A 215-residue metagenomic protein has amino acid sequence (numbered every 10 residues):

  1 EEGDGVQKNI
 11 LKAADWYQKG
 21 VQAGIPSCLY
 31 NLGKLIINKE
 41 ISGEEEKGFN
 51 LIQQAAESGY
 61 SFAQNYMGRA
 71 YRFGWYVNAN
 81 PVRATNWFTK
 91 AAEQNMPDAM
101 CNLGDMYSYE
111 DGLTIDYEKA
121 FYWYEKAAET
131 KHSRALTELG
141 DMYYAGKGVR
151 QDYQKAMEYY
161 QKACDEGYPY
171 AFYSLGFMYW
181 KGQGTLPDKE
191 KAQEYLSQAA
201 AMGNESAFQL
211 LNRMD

Functional and structural regions predicted by a protein language model:
E1-E2, L29-N38, Y66-F73, C101-Y109 (+3 more regions): Hydrophobic face of amphipathic alpha-helices that form TPR/SEL1-like repeat modules and related alpha-solenoid
E2-D4, A23-I25, N38-E40, E57-S61 (+10 more regions): Short helix-capping/linker turns of helical repeat alpha-solenoids
V21-G24, C28, G33, I52 (+3 more regions): Alpha-helical tetratricopeptide repeat
P97-C101, D105-S108, Y117, Y122 (+5 more regions): Eukaryotic tandem repeat interaction scaffolds
Q198-D215: Terminal, low-structured helical/coil segments at or just beyond the last alpha-helical repeat
